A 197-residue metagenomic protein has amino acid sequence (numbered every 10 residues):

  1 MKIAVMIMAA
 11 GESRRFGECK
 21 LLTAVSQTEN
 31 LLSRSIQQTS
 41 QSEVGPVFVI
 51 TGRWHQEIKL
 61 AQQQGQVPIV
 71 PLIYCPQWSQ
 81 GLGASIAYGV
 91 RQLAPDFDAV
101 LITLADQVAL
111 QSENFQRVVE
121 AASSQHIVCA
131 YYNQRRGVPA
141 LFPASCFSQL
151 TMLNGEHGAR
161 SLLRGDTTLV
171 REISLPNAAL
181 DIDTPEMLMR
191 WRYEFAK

Functional and structural regions predicted by a protein language model:
M1, N154-K197: Conserved alpha/beta core of the MobA/IspD/sugar-nucleotide pyrophosphorylase nucleotidyltransferase superfamily
K2-R136, D166-L175: Nucleotide and nucleotide-moiety/phosphate-recognizing core
R15, V25, Q149-L150, R190-W191: Residues that scaffold the ATP/ADP-binding catalytic core of kinase and kinase-like folds
I58, N114, C146, G158-A159: Hydrophobic alpha-helical segments typical of transmembrane helices and their membrane-interface/capping positions
A87, A144, E186-R190: Short, surface-exposed amphipathic charged segments that create phosphate/polyanion-binding patches used for binding
A109, L141, D181-I182: Short aromatic/basic micro-patch
F115, C146-L150, L188: A generic structural signal for short hydrophobic patches within well-formed alpha-helices
G137-S148, P185: Conserved nucleotide-sugar donor-binding and metal-coordinating catalytic region shared by glycosyltransferases
